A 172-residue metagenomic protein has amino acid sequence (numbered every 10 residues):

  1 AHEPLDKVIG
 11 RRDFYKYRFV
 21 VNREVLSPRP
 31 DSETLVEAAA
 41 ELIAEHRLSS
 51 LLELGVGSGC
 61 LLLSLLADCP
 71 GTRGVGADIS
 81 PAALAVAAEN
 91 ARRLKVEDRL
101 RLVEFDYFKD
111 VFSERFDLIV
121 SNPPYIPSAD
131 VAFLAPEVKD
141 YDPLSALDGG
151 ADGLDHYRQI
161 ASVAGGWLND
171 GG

Functional and structural regions predicted by a protein language model:
H2-G71, A77-V86: SAM-dependent Rossmann-like transferase core, predominantly class I methyltransferases with a strong bias toward
D68-R73, A77-G172: S-adenosylmethionine
